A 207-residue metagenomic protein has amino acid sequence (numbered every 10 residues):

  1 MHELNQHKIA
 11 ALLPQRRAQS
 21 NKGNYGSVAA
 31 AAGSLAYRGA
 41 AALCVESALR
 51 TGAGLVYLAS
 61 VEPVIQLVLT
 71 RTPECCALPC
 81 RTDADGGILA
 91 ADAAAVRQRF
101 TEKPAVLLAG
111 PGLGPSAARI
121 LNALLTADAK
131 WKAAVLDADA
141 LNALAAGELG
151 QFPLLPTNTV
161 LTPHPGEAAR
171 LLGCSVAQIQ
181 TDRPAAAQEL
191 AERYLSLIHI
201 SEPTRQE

Functional and structural regions predicted by a protein language model:
M1-A134, N142-V160, P165-S201, R205: Small-residue (G/A/S/T)-rich helix-start motifs and N-terminal tracts that mark the onset
